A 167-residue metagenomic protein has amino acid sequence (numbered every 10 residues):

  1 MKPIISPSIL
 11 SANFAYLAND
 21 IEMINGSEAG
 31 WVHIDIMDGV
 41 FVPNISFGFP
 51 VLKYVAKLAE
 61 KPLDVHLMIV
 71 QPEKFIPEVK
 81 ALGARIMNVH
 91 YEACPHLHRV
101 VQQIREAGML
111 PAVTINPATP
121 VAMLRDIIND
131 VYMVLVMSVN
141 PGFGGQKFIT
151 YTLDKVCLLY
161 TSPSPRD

Functional and structural regions predicted by a protein language model:
M1-P77, A81-L82, C94, L124-D130 (+1 more regions): Conserved N-terminal beta1-alpha1 strand-loop-helix module at the mouth
I5-S8, V32-I34, L63-L67, M87-V89 (+3 more regions): Hydrophobic faces of well-ordered beta-strands that scaffold small-molecule active sites in alpha/beta enzyme cores
V42, V51, P141, G145-F148 (+1 more regions): Short, flexible micro-motifs
R85-V156: Conserved anion-binding
Y160-D167: Conserved small/polar residues in nucleotide/adenosyl-binding loops
